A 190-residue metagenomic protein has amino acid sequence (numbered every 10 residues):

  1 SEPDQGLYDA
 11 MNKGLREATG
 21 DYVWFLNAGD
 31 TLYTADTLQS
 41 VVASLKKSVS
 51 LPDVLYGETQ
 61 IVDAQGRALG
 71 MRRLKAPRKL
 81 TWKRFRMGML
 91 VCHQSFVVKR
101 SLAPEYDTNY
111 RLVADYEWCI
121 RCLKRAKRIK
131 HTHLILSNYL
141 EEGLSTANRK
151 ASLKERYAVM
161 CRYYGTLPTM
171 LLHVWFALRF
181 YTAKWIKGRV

Functional and structural regions predicted by a protein language model:
S1-A18: Glycine-rich, basic loop-to-helix element that forms the pyrophosphate-binding segment of sugar-nucleotide handling
G6, D36, E117, A158: Active-site phosphate/pyrophosphate-handling residues
V23: Short aromatic/hydrophobic "clamp" motif used to bind/position activated sugar donors
N27-T31, E58: The conserved acidic donor/metal-binding loop of glycosyltransferases
A35-L69: Conserved donor NDP-sugar-binding/catalytic core segment of glycosyltransferases
G57, M71-E155: Conserved nucleotide-sugar donor-binding catalytic segment
N138-V190: Hydrophobic helical membrane-anchoring modules
